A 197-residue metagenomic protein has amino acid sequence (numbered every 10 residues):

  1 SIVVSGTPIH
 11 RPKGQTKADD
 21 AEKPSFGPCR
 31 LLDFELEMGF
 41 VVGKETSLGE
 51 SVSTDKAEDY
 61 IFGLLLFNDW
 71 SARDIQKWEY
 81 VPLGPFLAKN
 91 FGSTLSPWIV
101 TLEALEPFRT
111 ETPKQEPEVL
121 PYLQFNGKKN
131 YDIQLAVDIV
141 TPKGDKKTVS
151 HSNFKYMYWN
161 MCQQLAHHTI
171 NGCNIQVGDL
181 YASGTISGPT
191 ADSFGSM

Functional and structural regions predicted by a protein language model:
S1-H151, W159-C162: Active-site microenvironments in enzyme catalytic cores
C29, I170-C173: Short, surface-exposed secondary-structure edge patches
L36-M38, C173, I186: Domain-wide signal for the mature, well-folded portions of proteins, strongly enriched in nucleus-encoded organellar
K128-Y131, G172-I175, D179: A structural signal for short secondary-structure junctions
S150-Y156, H168-N171: Short, contiguous acidic/charged loop-to-helix segments that flank catalytic cores in large enzymes
W159-H167, Q176-V177, Y181-M197: Active-site pocket scaffolds in enzymes
